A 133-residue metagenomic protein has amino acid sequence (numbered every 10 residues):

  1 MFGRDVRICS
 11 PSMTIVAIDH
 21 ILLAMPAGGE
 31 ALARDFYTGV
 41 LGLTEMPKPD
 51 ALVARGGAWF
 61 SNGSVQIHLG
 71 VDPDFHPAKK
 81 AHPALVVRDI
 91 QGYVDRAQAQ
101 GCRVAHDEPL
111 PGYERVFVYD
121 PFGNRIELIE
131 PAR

Functional and structural regions predicted by a protein language model:
F2, I8-R34, A81-P83: N-terminal beta-strand motif that seeds the catalytic metal site of vicinal oxygen chelate
F2-D5, C9-V16, Q100-R133: Vicinal oxygen chelate
I18-A27, A58-S61, D72-Q98, E114-Y119 (+1 more regions): Vicinal oxygen chelate
L23-V65: Core segments of cupin and vicinal oxygen chelate
A31-D35, G39, Q91-A99, R103: Replace "anionic and nucleotidyl ligands
E45-P47, L69, R103-H106: A short linear hydrophobic-aromatic micro-motif
D50-V53, D74-P77, E108-P111: A short beta-turn/loop motif at secondary-structure boundaries
H68-G70, E127: Conserved beta-strand in the GNAT
